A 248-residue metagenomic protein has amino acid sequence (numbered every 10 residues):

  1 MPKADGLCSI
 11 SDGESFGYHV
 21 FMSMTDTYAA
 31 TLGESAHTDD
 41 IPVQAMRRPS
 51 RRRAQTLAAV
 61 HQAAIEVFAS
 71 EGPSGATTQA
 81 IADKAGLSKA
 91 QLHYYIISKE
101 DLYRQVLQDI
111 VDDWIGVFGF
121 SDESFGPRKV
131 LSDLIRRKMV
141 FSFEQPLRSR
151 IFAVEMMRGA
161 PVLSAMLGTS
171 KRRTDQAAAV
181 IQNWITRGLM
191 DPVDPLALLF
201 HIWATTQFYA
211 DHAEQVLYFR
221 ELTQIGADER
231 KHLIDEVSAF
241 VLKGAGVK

Functional and structural regions predicted by a protein language model:
P2-Q44, V140, E144, T174-R187 (+1 more regions): C-terminal peripheral helix-coil segments that are non-catalytic and often amphipathic
T56, K99, V106, I110 (+6 more regions): Hydrophobic/aromatic residues within well-ordered alpha-helical segments
A59, V67-D101, Q105: Helix-turn-helix
Y103, F143-S164, H212-E221: Amphipathic alpha-helical segments used for helix-helix packing
R104-D133, T174-Q182: Amphipathic alpha-helical linker/stalk segments
G119-R150, P195-I202, K231-I234: Hydrophobic alpha-helical connector segments
K129, A165-T169, I185-H201: All-alpha amphipathic helical-bundle segments outside canonical DNA-binding/catalytic cores that form hydrophobic
